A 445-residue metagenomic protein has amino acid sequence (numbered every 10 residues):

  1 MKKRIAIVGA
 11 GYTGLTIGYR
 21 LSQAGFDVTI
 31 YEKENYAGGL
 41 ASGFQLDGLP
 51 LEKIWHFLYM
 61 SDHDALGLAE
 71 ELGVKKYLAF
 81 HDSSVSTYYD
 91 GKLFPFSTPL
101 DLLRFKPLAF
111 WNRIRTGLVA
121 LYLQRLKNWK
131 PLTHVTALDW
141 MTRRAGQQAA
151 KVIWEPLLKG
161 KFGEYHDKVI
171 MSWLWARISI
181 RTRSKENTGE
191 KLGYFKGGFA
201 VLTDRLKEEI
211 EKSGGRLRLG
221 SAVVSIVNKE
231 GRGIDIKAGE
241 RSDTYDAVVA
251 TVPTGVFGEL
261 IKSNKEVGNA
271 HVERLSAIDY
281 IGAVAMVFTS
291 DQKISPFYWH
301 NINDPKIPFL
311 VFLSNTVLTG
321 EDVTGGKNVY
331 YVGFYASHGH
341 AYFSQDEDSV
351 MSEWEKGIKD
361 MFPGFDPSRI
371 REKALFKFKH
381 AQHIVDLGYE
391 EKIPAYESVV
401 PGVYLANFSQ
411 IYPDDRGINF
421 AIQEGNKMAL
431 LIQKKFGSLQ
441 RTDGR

Functional and structural regions predicted by a protein language model:
K3-I30: N-terminal Rossmann-like FAD-binding beta1-loop-alpha1 element of flavoenzymes
T13, Y36, G255: Conserved Rossmann-like nucleotide-cofactor binding loop
S22-Q45: Glycine-rich FAD pyrophosphate-binding loop
A24, A222-Y331, Y335-F343, D348 (+2 more regions): Mid-domain catalytic core of redox enzymes that form a hydrophobic substrate pocket/lid adjacent to a catalytic redox
D47-W129, P156: Dinucleotide-binding Rossmann-like beta1-alpha1 core, especially the glycine-rich loop that anchors the ADP
G67-A79, V85-P95, A145, A149 (+2 more regions): Feature captures the FAD/FMN-dependent oxidoreductase FAD-binding
L108, L118-K229: Active-site/ligand-binding neighborhood in enzyme catalytic cores
N315-V317, E321-R445: Conserved flavin/dinucleotide-binding core of flavoenzymes
